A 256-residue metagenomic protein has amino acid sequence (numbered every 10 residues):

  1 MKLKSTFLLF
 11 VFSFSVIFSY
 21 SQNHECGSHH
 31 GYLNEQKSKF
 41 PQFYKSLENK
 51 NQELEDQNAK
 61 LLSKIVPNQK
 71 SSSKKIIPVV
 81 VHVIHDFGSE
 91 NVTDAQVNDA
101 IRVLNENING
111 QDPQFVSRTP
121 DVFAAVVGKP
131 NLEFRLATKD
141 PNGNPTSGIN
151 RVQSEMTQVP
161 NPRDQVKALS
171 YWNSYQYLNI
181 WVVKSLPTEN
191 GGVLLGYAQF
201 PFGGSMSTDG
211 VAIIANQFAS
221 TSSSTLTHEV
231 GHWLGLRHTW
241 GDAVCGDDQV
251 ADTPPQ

Functional and structural regions predicted by a protein language model:
M1-S28: Bacterial Sec-dependent N-terminal signal peptides
L9, S19, N91, V116 (+1 more regions): Short linear functional motifs in flexible/disordered or boundary regions
Q22-N173: Propeptide-to-catalytic entry region of secreted or membrane-anchored zinc metalloproteases
R102-Q256: Metzincin-family zinc-dependent endopeptidase catalytic domain
